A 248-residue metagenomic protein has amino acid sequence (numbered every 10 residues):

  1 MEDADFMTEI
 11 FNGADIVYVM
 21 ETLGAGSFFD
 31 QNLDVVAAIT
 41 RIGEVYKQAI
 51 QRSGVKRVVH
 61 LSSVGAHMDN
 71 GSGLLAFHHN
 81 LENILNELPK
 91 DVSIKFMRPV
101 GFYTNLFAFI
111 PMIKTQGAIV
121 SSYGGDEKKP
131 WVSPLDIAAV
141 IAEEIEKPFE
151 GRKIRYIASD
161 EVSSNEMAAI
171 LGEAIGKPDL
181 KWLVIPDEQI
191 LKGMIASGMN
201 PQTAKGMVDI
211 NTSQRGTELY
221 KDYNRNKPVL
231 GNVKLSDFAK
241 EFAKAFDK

Functional and structural regions predicted by a protein language model:
M1-R52: NAD(P)H-binding glycine-rich loop region in Rossmannoid oxidoreductase-like domains and their noncatalytic homologs
E2, V132, V162, L230-V233: Residue-level signal for the nucleotide or nucleotide-sugar donor/cofactor binding architecture
T8, K47, P134-A142, N232-A243: Short, amphipathic alpha-helical "lid/cap" segments that border enzyme active or binding sites
G24-N32, V36, Q51-R57, V64-K181 (+3 more regions): Oxidoreductase cofactor-interface core, primarily capturing Rossmann-like NAD(P)-dependent enzymes
A38-I42, F77, L230, K234: Soluble or luminal CAZymes and related metallo-dependent hydrolases
A174, D187-K248: A hydrophobic C-terminal alpha-helical subdomain
